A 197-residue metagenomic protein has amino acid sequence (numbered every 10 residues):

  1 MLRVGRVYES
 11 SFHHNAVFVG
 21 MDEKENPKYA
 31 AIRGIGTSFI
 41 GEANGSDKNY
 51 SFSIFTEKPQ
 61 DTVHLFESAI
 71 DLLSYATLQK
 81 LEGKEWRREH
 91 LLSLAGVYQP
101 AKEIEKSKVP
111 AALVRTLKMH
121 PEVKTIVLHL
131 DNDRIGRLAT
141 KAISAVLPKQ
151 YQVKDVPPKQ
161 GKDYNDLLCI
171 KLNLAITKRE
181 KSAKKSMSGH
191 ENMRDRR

Functional and structural regions predicted by a protein language model:
M1-N49: Basic, glycine-enriched DNA-binding surface that flanks or lies within the catalytic cores of DNA
F18-G20, V63-F66: Short pre-functional
N49-P59: A short acidic-Thr-Gly-centered motif at the start of a beta-strand
P59-V63, T125-I126: Short active-site oxyanion
E67-S68, N132: Helix N-cap/beta->alpha junction signal
D71: Conserved Rossmann-like nucleotide-cofactor binding loop
Q79-R197: TOPRIM fold recognition
